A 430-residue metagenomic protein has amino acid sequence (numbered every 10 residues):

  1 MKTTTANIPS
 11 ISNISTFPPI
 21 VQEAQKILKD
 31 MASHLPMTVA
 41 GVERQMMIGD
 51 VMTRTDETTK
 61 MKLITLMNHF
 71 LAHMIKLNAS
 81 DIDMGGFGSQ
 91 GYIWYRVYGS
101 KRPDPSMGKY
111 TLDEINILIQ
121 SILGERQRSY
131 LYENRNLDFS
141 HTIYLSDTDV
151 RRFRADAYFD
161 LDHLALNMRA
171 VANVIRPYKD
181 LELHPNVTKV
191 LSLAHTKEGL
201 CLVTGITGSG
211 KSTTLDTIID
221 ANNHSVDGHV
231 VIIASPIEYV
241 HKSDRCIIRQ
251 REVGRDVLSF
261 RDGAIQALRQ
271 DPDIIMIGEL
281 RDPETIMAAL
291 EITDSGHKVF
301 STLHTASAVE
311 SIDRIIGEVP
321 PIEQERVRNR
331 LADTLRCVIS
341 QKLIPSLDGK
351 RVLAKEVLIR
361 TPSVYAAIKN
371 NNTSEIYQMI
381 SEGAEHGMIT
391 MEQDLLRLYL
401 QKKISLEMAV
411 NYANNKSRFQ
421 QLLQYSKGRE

Functional and structural regions predicted by a protein language model:
M1-S10: Short, aliphatic-rich N-terminal leader segments that are intrinsically disordered or form a weak/amphipathic helix
S10, S15-D30, V42-E43, M47-E430: Short, flexible helix-loop junctions that flank or precede catalytic/ligand sites
H34-V42: Low-complexity, intrinsically disordered export/secretion signals at extreme N-termini
